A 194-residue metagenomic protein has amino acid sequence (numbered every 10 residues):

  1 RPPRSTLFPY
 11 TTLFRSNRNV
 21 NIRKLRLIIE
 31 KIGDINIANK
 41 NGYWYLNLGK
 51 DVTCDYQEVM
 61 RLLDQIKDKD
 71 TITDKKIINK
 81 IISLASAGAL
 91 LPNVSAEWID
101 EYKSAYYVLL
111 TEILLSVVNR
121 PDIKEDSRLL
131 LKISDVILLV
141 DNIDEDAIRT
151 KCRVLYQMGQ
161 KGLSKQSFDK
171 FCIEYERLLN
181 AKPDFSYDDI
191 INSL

Functional and structural regions predicted by a protein language model:
R1-Y10: Short, exposed "boundary/linker" segments that immediately precede the start of a downstream structural module
P9-D146, L163-D169, E176-L178, P183-L194: Intrinsically disordered, low-complexity protein-interaction/activation regions
